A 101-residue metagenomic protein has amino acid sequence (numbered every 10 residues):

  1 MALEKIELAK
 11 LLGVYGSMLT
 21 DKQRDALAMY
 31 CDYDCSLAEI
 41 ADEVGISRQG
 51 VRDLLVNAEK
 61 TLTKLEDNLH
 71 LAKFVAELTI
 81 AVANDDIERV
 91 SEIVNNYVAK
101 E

Functional and structural regions predicted by a protein language model:
L11-L19: Short amphipathic alpha-helical boundary/capping segments
D21-Y33: Short amphipathic alpha helix immediately N-terminal
E39-A41, V51: Hydrophobic positions on the alpha-helical face of helix-turn-helix-like DNA-binding modules
S47-R48: Helix-turn-helix DNA-binding motif, specifically the short coil turn and the N-cap/start of the second
L54-N57: Residues within the DNA-recognition helix of helix-turn-helix
E59-E66: C-terminal flanking helix
N68-I80: Short, basic, alpha-helical segments at the C-terminal edge of helix-turn-helix-like DNA-binding modules
T79-E101: Helix-turn-helix/homeodomain-like alpha-helical modules used for DNA recognition and transcription-factor dimerization
